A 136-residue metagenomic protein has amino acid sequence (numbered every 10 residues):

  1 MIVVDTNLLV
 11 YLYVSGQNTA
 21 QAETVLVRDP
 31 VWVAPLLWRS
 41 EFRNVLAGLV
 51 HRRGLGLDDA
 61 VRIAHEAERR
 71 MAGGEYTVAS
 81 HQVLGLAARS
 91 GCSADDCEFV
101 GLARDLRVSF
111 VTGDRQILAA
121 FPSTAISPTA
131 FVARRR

Functional and structural regions predicted by a protein language model:
M1, V100-R136: Acidic, PIN/NYN-like endoribonuclease modules and their adjacent C-terminal/linker elements
M1-L37, L49-D58, R136: Short, well-structured N-terminal submotif of metal-dependent ribonuclease cores
D5, N18, F42-R43, I63 (+1 more regions): N-terminal alpha-helical segment
L8-L9, W38, F99, Q116-I117: Alpha-helix capping/helix-boundary segments
Y11-Y13, V45, A120-F121: Residues that scaffold the ATP/ADP-binding catalytic core of kinase and kinase-like folds
Q21, E41, A119-A120: Phosphate- and divalent-cation-binding pockets in alpha/beta enzyme and binding domains that engage nucleotide-derived
R43-G74, Q82: Active-site-proximal, substrate-binding regions of enzyme catalytic domains and RNA-binding/basic surfaces
R70-G113: Active-site neighborhoods of divalent-metal-dependent phosphate/nucleic-acid chemistry enzymes
